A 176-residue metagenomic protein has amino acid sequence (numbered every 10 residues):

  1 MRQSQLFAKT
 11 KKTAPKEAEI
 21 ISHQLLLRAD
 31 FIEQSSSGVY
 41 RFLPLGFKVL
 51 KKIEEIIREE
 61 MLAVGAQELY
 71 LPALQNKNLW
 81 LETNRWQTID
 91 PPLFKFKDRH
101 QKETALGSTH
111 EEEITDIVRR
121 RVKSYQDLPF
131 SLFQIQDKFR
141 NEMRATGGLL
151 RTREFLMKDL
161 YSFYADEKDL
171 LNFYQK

Functional and structural regions predicted by a protein language model:
M1-K176: TRNA-recognition modules of translation machinery and tRNA-sensing kinases, especially anticodon-binding
